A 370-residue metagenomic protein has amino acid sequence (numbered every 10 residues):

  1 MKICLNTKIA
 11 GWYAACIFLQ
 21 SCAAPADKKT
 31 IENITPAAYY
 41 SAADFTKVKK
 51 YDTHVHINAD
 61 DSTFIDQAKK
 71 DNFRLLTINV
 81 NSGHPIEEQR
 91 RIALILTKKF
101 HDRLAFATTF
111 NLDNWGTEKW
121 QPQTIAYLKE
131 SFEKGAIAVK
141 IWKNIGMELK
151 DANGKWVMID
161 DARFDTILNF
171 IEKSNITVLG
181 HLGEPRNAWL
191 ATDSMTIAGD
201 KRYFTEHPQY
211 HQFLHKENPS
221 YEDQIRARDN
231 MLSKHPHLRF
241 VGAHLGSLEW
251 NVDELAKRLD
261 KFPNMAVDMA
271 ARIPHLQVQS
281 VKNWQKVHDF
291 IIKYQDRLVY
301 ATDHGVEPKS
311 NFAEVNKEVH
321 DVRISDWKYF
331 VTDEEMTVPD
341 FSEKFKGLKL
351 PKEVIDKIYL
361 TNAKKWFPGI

Functional and structural regions predicted by a protein language model:
M1-W12: Bacterial N-terminal signal peptides that target proteins for export
Q20-S21: C-terminal motif of bacterial Sec signal peptides marking the signal peptidase cleavage site
A24-R103, P122-Q123: An N-terminally biased module of ancient metal coordination in phosphate/nucleic-acid-related enzymes
A38-A43, R91-P219, A266, I273: Active-site gating/metal-coordination segments in enzymes
Y51-V55, L75-I78, L104-T109, V139-I141 (+4 more regions): Hydrophobic faces of well-ordered beta-strands that scaffold small-molecule active sites in alpha/beta enzyme cores
H54-S62, V80-Q89, D113-P122, L149 (+4 more regions): Acidic-and-aromatic substrate-binding clefts and catalytic sites of carbohydrate-active enzymes
Q67-A68, S131, I171, M231 (+1 more regions): Generic structural signal for hydrophobic
K216, S220-N230, H235, R239-I370: H/E-rich (His + Asp/Glu) clusters that bind or coordinate divalent metals
